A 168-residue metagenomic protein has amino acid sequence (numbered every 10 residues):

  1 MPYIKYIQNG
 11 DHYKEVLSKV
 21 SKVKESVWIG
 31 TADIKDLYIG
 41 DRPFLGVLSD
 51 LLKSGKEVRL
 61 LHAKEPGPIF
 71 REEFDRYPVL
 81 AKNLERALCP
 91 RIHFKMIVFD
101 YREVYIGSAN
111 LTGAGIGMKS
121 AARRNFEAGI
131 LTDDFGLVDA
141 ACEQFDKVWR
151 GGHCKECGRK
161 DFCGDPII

Functional and structural regions predicted by a protein language model:
M1-I168: PLD/PLD-like phosphodiesterase catalytic module centered on the HKD motif
